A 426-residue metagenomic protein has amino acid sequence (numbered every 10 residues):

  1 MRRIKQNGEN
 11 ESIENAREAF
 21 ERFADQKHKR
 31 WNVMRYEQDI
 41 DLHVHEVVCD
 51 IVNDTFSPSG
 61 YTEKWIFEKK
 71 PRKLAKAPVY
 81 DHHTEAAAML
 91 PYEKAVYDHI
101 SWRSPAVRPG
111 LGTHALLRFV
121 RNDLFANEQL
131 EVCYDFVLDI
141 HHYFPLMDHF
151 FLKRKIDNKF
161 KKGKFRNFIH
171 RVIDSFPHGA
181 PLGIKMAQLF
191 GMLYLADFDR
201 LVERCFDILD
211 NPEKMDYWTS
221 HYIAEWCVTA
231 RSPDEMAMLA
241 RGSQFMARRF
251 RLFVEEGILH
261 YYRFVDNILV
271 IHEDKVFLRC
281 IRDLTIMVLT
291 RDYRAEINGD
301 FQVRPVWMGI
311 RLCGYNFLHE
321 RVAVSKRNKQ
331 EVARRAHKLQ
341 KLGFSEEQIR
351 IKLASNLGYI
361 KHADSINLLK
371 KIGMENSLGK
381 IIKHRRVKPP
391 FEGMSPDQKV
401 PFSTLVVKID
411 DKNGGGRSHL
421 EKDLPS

Functional and structural regions predicted by a protein language model:
M1-H45, L405-S426: Non-catalytic, polymerase-adjacent accessory regions of viral genome-replication enzymes
R2-Q6, M89-L138, H142-D148: Active-site-proximal segment of RNA-dependent polymerases
H28-R30, M34, S59-A86, H99-L111 (+1 more regions): Short, conserved non-catalytic motifs in the polymerase core
N32-R35, P58-W65, H99-P105, V132-V137 (+4 more regions): Short coil/turn segments at secondary-structure boundaries
Y36-G60: Amphipathic alpha-helical blocks
D50-I51, D123-V265, L269-L284, R304 (+1 more regions): Conserved polymerase palm-domain catalytic core
V52, A77-P78, H82, A86 (+5 more regions): Right-hand nucleic-acid polymerase module
V107-L116, Y261, L269-V270, V303-G309: Beta-rich nucleic-acid/ligand-interaction surfaces
